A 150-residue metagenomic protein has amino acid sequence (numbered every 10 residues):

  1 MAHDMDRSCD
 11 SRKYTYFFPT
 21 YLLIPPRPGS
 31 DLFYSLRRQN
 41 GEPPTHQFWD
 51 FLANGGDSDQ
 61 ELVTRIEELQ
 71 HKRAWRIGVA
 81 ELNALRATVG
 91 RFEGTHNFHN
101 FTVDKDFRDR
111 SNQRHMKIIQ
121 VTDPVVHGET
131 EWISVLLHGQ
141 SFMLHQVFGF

Functional and structural regions predicted by a protein language model:
M1-F150: Structured-RNA-binding interfaces characteristic of tRNA pseudouridine synthases
